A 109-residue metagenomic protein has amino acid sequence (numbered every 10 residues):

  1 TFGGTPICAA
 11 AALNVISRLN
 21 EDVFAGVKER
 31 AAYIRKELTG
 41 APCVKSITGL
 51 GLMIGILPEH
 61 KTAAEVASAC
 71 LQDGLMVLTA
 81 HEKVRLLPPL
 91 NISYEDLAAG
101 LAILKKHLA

Functional and structural regions predicted by a protein language model:
T1-A109: Conserved N-terminal phosphate-binding loop of PLP-dependent enzymes in the Aspartate aminotransferase
